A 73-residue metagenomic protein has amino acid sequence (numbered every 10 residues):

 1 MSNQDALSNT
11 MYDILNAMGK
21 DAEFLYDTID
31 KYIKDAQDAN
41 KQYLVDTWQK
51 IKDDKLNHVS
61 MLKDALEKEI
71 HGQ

Functional and structural regions predicted by a protein language model:
M1-Q73: Iron-associated oxidoreductase/ferritin-like identity signal
